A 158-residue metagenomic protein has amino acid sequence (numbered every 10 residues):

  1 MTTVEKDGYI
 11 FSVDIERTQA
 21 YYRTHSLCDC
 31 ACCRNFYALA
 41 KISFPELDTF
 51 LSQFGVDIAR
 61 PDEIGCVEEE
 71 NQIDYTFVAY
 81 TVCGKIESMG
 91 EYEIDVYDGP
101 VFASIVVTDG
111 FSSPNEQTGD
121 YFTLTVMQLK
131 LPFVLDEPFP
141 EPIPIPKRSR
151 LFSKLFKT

Functional and structural regions predicted by a protein language model:
M1, F54, L155-F156: Short linear motifs embedded in intrinsically disordered, proline/glycine-rich low-complexity segments
M1-K41: Long, hydrophobic N-terminal alpha-helical segment
T18, L47-L51, V82: Generic structural signal of hydrophobic/aromatic residues within well-ordered alpha-helices of folded domains
S26-F77: Short, well-structured hydrophobic secondary-structure segments
C33-N35, K85-M89, L129, V134: Generic structural motif
S43-P45, I73, I94-Y97, E137-F139: Surface-exposed beta-strand edges and their flanking turn/coil or helix-capping segments
P61-Y121: Amphipathic protein-protein interaction modules
V106-T158: Glycine-rich, aromatic-bearing surface loops/beta-hairpins
